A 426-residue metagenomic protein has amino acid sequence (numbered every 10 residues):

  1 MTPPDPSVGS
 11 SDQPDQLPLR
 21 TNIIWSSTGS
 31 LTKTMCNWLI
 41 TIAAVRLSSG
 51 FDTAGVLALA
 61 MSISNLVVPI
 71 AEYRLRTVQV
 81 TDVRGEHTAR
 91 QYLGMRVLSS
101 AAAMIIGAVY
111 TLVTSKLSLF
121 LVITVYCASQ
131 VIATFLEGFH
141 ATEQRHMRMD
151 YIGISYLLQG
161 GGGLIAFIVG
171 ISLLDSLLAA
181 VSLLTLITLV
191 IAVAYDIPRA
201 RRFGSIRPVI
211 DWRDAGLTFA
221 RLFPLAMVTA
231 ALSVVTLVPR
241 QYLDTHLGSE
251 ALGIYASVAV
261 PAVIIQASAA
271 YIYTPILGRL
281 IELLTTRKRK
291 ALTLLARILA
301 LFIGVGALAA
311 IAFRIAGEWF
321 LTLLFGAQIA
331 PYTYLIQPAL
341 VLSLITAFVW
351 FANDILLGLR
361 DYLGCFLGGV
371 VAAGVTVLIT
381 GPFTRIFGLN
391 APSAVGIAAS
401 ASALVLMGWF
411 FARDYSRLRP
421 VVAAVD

Functional and structural regions predicted by a protein language model:
T2-L19, D150-S155, L174-A179, L183-L184 (+4 more regions): Interhelical loop/hinge segments that connect adjacent transmembrane helices in multipass membrane
P3-D5, D15-I70, M104, L164 (+5 more regions): Signature of the first transmembrane helix
L17-T34, A60, L66-L112, L121 (+2 more regions): Membrane-water interface segments that mark the loop-to-transmembrane alpha-helix transition
S49-A54, L112-Y126, S249, R289 (+1 more regions): Interfacial segments at transmembrane-helix termini and the short loops linking adjacent helices
L57, M61-V68, L232, Y255-G278 (+2 more regions): Transmembrane helix-bundle signature of multi-pass secondary active exporters and lipid flippases
V68-H87, V258, A262-T286, L357-G358: Helix-loop junctions and terminal segments of transmembrane helices in multi-pass membrane transport/translocation
T77-H87, I132-Y156, V341-G368: Membrane-interface junctions at transmembrane-helix termini in multi-pass inner-membrane proteins
F120-S129, G153-F203, A259, V371-V377 (+1 more regions): Hydrophobic alpha-helical transmembrane segments
